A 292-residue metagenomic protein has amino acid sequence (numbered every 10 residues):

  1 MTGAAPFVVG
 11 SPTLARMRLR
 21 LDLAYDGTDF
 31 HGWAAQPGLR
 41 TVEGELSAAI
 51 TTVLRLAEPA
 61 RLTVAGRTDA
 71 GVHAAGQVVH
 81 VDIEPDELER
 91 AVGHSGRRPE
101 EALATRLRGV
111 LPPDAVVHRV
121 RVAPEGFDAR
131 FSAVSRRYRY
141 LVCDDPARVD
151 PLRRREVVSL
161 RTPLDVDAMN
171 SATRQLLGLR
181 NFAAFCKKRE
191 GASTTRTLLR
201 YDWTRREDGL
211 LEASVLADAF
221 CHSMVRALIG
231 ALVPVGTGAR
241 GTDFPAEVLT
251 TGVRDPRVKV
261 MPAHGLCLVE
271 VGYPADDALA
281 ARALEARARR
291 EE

Functional and structural regions predicted by a protein language model:
T2, F7-E292: Structured-RNA-binding interfaces characteristic of tRNA pseudouridine synthases
